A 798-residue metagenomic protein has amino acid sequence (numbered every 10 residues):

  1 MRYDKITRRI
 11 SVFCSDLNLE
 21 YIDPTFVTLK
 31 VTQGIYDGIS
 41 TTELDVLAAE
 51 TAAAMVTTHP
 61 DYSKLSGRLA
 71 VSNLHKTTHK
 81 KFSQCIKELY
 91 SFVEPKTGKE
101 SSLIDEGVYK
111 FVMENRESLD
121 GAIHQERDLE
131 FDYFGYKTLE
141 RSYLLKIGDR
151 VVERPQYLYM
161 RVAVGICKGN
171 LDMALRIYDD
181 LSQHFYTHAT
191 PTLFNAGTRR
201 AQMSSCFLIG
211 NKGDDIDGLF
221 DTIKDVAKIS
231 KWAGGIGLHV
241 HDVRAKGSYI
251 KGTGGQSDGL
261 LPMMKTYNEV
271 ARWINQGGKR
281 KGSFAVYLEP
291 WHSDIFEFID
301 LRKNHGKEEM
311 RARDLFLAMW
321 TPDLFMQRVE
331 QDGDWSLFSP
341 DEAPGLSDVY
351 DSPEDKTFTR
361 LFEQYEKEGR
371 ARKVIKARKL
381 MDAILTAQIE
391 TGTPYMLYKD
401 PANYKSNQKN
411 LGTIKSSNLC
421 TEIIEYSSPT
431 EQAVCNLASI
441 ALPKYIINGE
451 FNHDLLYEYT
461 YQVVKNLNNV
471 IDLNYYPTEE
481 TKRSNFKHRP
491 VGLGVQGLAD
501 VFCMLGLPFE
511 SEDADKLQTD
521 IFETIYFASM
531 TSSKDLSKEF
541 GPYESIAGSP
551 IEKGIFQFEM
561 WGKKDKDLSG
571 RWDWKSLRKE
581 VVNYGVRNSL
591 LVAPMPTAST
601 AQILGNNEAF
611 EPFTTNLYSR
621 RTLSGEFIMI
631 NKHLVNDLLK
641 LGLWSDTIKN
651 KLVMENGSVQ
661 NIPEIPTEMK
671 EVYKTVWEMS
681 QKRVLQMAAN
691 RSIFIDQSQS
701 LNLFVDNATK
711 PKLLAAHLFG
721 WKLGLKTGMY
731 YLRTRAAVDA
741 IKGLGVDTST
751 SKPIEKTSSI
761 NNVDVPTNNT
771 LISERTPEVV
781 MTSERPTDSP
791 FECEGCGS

Functional and structural regions predicted by a protein language model:
E20-M160, L175-Y178: Core nucleic-acid recognition elements
K30, A49-T51, S66-N73, D180 (+15 more regions): A glycine-rich phosphate-binding loop feature that marks nucleotide/adenosyl-phosphate handling sites
F111-G135, I424-E425, L467-D472, D567-R571 (+2 more regions): Catalytic alpha/beta core of large soluble enzyme barrels
L145, R150, V162-G252, Q256 (+7 more regions): Function-dense linear segments that define catalytic or interfacial modules in macromolecule-processing proteins
R150-I209, D217, F358-A387, T391-M396 (+1 more regions): Gly/Pro-rich turn-and-neighbor structural signature
D300, E309, D314-I384, Q388-T391: Polar, glycine-rich mid-to-C-terminal structural blocks that act as macromolecule-binding/assembly scaffolds
Y459-K482, F486, P490, P508-T597 (+3 more regions): Internal maturation/activation junctions in enzymes
K742-S798: Acidic, low-complexity intrinsically disordered tails
